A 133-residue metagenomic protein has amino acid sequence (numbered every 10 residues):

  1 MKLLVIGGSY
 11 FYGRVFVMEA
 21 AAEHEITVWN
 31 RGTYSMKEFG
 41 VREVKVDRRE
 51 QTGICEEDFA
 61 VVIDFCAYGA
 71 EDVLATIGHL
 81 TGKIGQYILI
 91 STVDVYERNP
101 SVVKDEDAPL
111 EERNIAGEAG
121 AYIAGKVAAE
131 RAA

Functional and structural regions predicted by a protein language model:
L3-A22: N-terminal Rossmann NAD(P)H-binding glycine-rich loop of SDR-like oxidoreductase domains
I6, W29, I90-T92: SDR active-site strand-loop-helix element
R14-M18, I77, E130-A133: Short amphipathic alpha-helical segments and helix-helix/interface helices
E25-R31: Conserved glycine-rich Rossmann-like NAD(P)H-binding loop of the short-chain dehydrogenase/reductase
T33-I84, L89, V95-R98: NAD(P)H-binding glycine-rich loop region in Rossmannoid oxidoreductase-like domains and their noncatalytic homologs
V93-G120: Active-site "gating" loop of Rossmann-like NAD(P)-dependent oxidoreductase/epimerase domains
I115-A133: Active-site Tyr-X1-5-Lys
